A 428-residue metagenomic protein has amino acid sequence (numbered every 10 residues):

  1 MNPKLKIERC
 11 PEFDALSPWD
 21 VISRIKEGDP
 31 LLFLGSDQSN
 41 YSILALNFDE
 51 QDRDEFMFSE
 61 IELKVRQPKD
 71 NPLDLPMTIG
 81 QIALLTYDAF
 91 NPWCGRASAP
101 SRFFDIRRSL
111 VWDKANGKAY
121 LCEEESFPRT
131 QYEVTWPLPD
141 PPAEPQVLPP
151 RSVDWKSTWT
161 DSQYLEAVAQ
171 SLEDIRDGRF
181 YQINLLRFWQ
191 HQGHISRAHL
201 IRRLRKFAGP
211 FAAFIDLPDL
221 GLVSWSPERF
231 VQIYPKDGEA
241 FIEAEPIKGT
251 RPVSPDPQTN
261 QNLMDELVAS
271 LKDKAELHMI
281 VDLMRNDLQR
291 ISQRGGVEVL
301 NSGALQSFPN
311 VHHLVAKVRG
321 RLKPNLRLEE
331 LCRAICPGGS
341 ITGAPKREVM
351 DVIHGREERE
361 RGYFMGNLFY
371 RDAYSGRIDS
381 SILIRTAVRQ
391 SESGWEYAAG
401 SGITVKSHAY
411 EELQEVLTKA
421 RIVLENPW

Functional and structural regions predicted by a protein language model:
M1-W428: Extended alpha-helical targeting/anchoring segments, especially N-terminal organellar/secretory targeting helices
